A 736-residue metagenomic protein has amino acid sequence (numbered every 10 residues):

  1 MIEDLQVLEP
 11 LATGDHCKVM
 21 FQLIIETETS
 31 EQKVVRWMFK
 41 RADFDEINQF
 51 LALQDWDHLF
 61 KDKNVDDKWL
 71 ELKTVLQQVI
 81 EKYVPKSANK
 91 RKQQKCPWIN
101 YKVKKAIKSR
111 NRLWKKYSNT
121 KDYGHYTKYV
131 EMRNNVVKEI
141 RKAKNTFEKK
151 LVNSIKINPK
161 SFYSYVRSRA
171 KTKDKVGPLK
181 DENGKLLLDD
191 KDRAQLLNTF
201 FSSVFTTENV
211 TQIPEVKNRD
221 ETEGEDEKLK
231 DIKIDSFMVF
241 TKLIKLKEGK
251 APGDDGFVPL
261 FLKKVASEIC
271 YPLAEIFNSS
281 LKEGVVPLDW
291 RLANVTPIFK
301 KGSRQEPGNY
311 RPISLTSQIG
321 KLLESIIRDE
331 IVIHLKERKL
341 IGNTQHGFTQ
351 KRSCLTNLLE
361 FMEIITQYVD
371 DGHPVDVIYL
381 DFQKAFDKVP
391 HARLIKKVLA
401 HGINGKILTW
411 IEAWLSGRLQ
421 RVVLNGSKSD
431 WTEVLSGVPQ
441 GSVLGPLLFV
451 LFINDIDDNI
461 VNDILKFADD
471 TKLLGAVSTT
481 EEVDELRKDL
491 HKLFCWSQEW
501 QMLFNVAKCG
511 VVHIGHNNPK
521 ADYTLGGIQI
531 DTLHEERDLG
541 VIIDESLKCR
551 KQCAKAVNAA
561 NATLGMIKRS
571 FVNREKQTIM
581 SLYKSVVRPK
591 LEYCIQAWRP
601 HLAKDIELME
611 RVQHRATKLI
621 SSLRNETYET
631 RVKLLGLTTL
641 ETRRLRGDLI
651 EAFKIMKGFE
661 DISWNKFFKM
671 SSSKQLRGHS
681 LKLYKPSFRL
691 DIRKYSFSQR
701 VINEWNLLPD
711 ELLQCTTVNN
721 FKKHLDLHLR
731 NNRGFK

Functional and structural regions predicted by a protein language model:
L5, G426, K488, L503-E536: Short, conserved micro-motifs composed of acidic
H16, G253, L292-V295, R311 (+9 more regions): Catalytic palm active-site di-aspartate
H16-F21, L76, R110, V136 (+27 more regions): Mobile genetic element proteins and their domesticated derivatives, centered on retroelements and DNA transposons
V19-L188, T207, K245, Y583-A603 (+1 more regions): Arg/Lys-enriched, amphipathic patches
Q22-E28, V34, D55-L59, K63-V65 (+12 more regions): Surface-exposed loop/turn segments and immediately adjacent short secondary-structure elements within folded domains
K90-K92, I99, E139, E148-I155 (+6 more regions): Non-catalytic, peripheral interaction segments enriched in hydrophobic/basic residues
A194, F201, L229-P439, G475 (+1 more regions): Conserved pre-catalytic core of RNA-dependent polymerases
I327-Q345, P446-L474: Active-site palm subdomain of RNA-directed nucleic acid polymerases
